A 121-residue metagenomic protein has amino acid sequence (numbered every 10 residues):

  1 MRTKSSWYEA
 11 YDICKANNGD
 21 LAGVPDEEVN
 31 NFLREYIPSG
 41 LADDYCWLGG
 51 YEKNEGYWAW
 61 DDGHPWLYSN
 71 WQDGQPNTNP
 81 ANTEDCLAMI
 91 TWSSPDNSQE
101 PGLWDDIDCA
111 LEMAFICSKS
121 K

Functional and structural regions predicted by a protein language model:
M1-K121: Extracellular, disulfide-bonded carbohydrate-recognition/adhesion ectodomains, dominated by C-type lectin-like domains
